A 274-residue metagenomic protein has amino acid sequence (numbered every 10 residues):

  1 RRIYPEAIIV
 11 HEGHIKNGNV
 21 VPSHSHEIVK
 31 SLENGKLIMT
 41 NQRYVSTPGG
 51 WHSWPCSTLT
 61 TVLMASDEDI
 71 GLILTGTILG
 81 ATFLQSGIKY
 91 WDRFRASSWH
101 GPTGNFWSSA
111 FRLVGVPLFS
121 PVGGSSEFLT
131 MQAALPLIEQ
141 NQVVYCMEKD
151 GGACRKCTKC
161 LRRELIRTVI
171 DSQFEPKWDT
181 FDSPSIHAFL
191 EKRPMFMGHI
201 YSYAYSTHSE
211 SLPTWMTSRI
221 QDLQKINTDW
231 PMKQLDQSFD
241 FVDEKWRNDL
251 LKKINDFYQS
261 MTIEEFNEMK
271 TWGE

Functional and structural regions predicted by a protein language model:
R2-E274: Nucleotide-activated chemistry modules centered on ATP-dependent adenylation/adenylyltransferase
